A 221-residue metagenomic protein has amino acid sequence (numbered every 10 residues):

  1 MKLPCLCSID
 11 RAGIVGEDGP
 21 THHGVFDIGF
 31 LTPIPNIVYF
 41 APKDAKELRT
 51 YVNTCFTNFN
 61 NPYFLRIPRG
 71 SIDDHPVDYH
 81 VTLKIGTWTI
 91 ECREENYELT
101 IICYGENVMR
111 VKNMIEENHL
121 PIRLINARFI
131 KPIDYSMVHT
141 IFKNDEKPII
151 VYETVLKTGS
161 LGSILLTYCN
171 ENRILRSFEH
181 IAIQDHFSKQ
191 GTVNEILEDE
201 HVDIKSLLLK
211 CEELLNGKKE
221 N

Functional and structural regions predicted by a protein language model:
M1-P4, T32-P33, N144, C169-N172: Alpha-helix C-terminal capping segments
K2-C5, I9-N58: Conserved thiamine diphosphate
I14-T21, T57-N221: Thiamine diphosphate
